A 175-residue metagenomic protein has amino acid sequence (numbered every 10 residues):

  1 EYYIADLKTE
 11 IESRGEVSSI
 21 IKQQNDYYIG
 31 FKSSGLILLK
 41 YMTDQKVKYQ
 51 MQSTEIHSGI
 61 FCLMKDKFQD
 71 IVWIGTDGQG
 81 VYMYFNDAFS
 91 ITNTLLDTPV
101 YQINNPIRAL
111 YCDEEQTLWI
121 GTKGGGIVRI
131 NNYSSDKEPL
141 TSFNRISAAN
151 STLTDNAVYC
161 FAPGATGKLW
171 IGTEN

Functional and structural regions predicted by a protein language model:
E1-N175: Carboxylate-rich, polar loop motifs that coordinate divalent cations or form catalytic acidic clusters
